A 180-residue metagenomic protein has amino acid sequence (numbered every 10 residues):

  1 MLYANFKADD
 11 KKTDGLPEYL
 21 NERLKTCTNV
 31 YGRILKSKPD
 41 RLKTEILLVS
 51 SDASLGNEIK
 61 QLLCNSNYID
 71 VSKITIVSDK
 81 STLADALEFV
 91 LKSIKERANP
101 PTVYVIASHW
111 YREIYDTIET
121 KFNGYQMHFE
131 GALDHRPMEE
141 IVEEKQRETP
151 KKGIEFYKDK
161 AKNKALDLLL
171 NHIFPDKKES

Functional and structural regions predicted by a protein language model:
M1-K151: A structural signal for short, hydrophobic/glycine-enriched beta-strand patches
V142-S180: Glycine-rich flexible loop motifs, especially short His-Gly-Gly/GGXG/HXGH segments used as catalytic or interaction
